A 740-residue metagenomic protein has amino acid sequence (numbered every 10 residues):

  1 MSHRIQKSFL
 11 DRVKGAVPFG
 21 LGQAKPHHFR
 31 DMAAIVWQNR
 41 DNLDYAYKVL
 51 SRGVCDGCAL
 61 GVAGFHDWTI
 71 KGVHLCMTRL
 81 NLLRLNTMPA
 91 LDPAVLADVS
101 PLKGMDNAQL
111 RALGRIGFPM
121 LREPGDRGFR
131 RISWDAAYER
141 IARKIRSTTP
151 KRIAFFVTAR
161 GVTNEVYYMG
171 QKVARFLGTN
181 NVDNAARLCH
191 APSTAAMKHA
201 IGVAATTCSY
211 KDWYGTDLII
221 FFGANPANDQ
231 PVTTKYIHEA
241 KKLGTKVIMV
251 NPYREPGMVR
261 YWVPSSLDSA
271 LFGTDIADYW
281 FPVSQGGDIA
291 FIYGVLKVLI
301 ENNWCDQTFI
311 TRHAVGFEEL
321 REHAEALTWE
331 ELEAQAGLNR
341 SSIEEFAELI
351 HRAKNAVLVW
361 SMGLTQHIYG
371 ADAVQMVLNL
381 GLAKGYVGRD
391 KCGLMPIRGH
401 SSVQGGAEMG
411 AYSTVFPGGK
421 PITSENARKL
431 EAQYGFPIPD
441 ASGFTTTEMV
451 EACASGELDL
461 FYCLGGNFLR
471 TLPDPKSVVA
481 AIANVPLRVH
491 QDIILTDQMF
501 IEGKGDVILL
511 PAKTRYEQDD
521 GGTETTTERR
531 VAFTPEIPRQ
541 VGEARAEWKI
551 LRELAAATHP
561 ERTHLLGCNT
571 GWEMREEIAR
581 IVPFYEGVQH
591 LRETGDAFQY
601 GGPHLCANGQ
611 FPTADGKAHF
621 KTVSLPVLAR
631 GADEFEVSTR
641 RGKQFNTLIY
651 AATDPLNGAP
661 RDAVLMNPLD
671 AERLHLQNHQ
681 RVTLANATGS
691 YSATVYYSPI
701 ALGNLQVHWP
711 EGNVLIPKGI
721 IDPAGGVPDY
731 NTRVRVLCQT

Functional and structural regions predicted by a protein language model:
M1-G61: Intrinsically disordered, low-structural-confidence terminal and linker regions
S2-P26, G114-S402, F416, A427-C606 (+1 more regions): Cofactor-pocket helix-loop regions in the catalytic cores of large enzyme subunits
G61-N81: Iron-sulfur (Fe-S) cluster-binding segments and ferredoxin-like electron-carrier domains, especially [2Fe-2S]
L82-G128, Y138, E165: Low-complexity, highly charged intrinsically disordered N-terminal segments that act as targeting/localization
M105, Q109-E123, F635-A663: Glycine-rich loop/turn
A407, T570-D654: Long, low-complexity segments enriched in small/aliphatic residues
P699-E711: Short, solvent-exposed secondary-structure boundary/capping segments
V714-V736: Glycine- and charge-enriched low-complexity intrinsically disordered segments
